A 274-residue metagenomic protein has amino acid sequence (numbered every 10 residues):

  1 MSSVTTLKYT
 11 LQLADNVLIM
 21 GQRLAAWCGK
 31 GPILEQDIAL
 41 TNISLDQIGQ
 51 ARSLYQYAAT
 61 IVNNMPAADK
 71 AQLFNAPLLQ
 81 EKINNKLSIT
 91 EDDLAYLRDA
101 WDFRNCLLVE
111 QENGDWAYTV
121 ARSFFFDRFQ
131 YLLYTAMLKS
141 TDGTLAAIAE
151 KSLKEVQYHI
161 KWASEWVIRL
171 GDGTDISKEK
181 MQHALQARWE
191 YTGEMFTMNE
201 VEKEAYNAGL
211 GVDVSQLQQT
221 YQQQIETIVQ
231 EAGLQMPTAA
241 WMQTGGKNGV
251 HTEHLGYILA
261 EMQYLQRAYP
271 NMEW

Functional and structural regions predicted by a protein language model:
M1-L11, N84-T90, A95-R122, G173-K178 (+1 more regions): Acidic/His metal-coordination segments adjacent to aromatic residues that form catalytic metal sites in metalloenzymes
T5-T10, G31-Q50, T119, T144-V156: Alpha-helical scaffold segments that form or flank carboxylate-/histidine-based iron centers
N16-L24, Q50, L54, F126-L133 (+1 more regions): Amphipathic, well-ordered alpha-helical segments in soluble domains
M20-N42, M65, Q130-L145: Helix-loop segments that flank and shape redox-cofactor active sites
S44-L97, S164-I168: Conserved alpha-helical segments that form or flank metal/cofactor-binding pockets of metalloenzymes
N105-K161: Internal, conserved structured core segments that host functional sites
G143-N207: A contiguous pocket-lining binding segment that forms or flanks enzyme active sites
E179-W274: Extended, helix-rich structural scaffolds rather than catalytic motifs
